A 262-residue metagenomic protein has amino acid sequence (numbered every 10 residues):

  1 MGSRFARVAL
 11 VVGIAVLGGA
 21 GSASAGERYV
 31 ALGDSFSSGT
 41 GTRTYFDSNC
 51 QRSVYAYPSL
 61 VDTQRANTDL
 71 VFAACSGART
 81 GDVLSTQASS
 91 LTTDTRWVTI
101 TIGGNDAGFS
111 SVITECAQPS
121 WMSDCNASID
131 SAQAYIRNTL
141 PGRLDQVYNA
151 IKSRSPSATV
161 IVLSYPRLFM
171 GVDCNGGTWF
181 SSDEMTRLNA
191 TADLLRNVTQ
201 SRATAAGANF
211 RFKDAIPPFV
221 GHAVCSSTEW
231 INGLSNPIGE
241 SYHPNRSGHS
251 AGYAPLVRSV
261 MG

Functional and structural regions predicted by a protein language model:
M1-A25: Secretory targeting and sorting signals
G19-R28, D82-I100, D145-T159, R258-M261: Short amphipathic alpha-helices and their capping/turn segments at secondary-structure boundaries
A25-A74, S89, Q118-P119: Serine-esterase "nucleophile elbow" of acetyl-processing enzymes
R28-G33, S37-G39, D69-A74, R96-T101 (+3 more regions): Structural recognition of the beta-strand scaffold that forms the well-ordered cores of secreted hydrolase catalytic
T40-T44, F109-I113, D173-C174: Short, solvent-exposed loop/turn and secondary-structure capping segments
V61-D69, G142-V160, L194-K213: A structural motif corresponding to the C-terminal end of an alpha-helix and its immediate exit/capping segment
D82-I136, R167-F169: Oxyanion-hole/transition-state-stabilizing segment in secreted/luminal serine hydrolases and related acyltransferases
P166-G262: Catalytic His-Asp segment of secreted/periplasmic serine-dependent ester chemistry enzymes
